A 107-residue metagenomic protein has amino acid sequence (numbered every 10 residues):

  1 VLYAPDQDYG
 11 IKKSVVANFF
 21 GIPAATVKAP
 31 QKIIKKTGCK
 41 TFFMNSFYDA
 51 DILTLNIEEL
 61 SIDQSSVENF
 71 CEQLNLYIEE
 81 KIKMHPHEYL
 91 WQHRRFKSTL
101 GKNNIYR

Functional and structural regions predicted by a protein language model:
V1-R107: Non-catalytic C-terminal accessory region of glycerolipid acyltransferases and related lyso-lipid remodeling enzymes
